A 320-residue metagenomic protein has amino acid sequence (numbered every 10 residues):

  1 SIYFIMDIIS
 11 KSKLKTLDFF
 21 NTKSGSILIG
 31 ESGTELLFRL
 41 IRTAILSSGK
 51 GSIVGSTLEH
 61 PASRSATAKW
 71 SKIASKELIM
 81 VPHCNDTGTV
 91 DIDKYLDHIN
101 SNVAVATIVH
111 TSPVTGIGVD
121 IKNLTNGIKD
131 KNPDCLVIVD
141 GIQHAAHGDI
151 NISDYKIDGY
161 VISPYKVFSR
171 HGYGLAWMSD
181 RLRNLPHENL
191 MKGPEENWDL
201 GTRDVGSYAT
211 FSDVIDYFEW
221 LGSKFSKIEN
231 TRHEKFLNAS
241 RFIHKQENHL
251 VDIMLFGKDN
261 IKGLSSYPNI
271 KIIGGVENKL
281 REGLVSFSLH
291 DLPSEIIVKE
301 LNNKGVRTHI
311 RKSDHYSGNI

Functional and structural regions predicted by a protein language model:
S1-I320: Pyridoxal 5′-phosphate
